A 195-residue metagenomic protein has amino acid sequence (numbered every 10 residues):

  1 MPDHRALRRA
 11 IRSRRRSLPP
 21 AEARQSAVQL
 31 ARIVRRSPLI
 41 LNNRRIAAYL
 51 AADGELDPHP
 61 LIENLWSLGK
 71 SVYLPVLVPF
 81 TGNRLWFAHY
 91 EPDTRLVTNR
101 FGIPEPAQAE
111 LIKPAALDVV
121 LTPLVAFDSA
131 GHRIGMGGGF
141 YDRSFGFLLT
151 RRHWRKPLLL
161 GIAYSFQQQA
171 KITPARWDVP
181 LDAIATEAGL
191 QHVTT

Functional and structural regions predicted by a protein language model:
M1-A116: N-terminal active-site beta-alpha-beta segment that forms phosphate/nucleotide-binding and substrate-recognition loops
P2, S13, A107, A115-V120 (+2 more regions): Surface-exposed, charge/polar-rich loops and edge strands
P123-V125: Active-site/ligand-binding-proximal alpha/beta "capping" segment
